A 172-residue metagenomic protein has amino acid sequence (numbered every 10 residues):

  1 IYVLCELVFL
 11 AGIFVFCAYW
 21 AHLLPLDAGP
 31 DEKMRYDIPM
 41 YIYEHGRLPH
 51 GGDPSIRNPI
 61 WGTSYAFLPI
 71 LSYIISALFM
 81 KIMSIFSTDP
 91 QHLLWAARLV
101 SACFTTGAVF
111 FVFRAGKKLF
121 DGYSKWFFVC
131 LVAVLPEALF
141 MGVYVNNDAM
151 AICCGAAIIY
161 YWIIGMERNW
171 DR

Functional and structural regions predicted by a protein language model:
I1-Y19: Start-transfer (signal-anchor) and selected internal transmembrane alpha helices of multi-pass inner/ER membrane
V15-K33, D148: Helix-to-loop transition at the C-terminal end of transmembrane segments
F16-A18, K33-F67, L71, K81: Extracytosolic helix-loop segments that constitute the early lumenal/periplasmic catalytic or substrate-binding loops
T63, F67, L71-C103: Juxtamembrane segments of multi-pass membrane glycosylation machinery that transfer sugars from lipid-linked donors
T88-Q91, V112-V134, I152-C153: Transmembrane-helix signature of polytopic, membrane-embedded enzymes that assemble or transfer cell-envelope glycans
W95-L119, A157, Y161: Transmembrane-helix motifs of polytopic, lipid-linked glycan transferases
F140-M150: Short acidic/glycine- and proline-prone juxtamembrane loop motifs at membrane-interface regions of multi-pass membrane
I164-R172: Short hydrophobic alpha-helices at membrane interfaces in multi-pass membrane enzymes
